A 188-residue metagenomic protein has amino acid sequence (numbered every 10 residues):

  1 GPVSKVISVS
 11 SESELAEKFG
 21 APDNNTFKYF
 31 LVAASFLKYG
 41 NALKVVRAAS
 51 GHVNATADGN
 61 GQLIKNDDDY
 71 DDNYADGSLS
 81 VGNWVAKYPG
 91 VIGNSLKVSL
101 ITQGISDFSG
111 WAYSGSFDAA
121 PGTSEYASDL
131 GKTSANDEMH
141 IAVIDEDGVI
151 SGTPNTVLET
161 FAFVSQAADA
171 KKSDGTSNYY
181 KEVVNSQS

Functional and structural regions predicted by a protein language model:
G1-S188: Surface-exposed assembly/interface segments
